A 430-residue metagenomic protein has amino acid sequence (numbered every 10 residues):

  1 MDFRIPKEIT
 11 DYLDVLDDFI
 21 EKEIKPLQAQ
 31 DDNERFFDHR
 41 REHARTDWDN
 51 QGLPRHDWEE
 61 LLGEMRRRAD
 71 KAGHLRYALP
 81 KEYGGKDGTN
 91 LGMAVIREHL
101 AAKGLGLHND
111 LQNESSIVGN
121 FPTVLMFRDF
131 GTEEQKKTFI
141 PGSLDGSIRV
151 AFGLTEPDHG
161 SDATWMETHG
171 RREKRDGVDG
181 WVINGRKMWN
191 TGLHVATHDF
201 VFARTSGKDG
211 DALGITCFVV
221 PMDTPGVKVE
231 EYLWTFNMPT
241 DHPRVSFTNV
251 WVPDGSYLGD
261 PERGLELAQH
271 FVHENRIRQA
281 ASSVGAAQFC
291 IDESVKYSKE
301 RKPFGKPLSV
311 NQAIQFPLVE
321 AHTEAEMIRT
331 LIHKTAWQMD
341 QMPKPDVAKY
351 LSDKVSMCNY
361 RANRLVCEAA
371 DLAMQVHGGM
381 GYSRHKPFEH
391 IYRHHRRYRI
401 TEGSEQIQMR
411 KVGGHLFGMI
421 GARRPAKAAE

Functional and structural regions predicted by a protein language model:
M1-H108, S116, F130-Q135, G142-G146 (+4 more regions): Alpha-helical interface subdomain recognition
L111-E134, G160: N-terminal glycine-rich flavin-associated loop
G146-L154: A short, Trp-centered hydrophobic/proline-enriched beta-strand micro-motif
D158-E167: Active-site-adjacent elements of ketosynthase-type condensing enzymes
E167-H169, G180, H198-F202, C217-V219 (+2 more regions): Conserved hydrophobic/aromatic beta-strand scaffold that supports enzyme active sites
D179-V229: A short core secondary-structure module
D223-P253: Flexible, small-/acidic-enriched active-site or ligand-binding loops
N249-L267: Long, acidic (Asp/Glu-rich), low-complexity accessory segments flanking structured domains
